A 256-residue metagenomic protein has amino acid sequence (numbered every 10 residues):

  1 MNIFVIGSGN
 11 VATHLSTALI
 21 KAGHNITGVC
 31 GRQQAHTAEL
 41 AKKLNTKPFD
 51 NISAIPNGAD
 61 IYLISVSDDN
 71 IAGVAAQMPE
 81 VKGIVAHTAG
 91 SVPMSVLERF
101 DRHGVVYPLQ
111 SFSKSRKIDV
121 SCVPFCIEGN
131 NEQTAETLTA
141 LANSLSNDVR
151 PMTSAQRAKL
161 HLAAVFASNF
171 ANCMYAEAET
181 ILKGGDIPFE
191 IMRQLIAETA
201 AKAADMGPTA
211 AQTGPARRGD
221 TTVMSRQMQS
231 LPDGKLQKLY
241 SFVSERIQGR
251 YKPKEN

Functional and structural regions predicted by a protein language model:
M1, H24-G28, G58-Y62, V81-V85 (+1 more regions): Short active-site oxyanion
M1-N51: NAD(P)+-binding Rossmann beta1-loop-alpha1 motif at the extreme N-terminus of oxidoreductases
H24-N25, G83, D101, N147 (+1 more regions): Short phosphate-binding/catalytic loops that engage adenosine nucleotides
Q34, A38, K42-I118: Rossmann-like NAD(P)(H) cofactor-binding subdomain of soluble oxidoreductases
H36, L40-K43, K117-K159, A167-A204 (+1 more regions): Internal alpha-helical scaffold of NAD(P)-dependent oxidoreductase catalytic cores
E190-N256: NAD(P)-dependent Rossmann-like dehydrogenase/reductase catalytic/cofactor-binding core
